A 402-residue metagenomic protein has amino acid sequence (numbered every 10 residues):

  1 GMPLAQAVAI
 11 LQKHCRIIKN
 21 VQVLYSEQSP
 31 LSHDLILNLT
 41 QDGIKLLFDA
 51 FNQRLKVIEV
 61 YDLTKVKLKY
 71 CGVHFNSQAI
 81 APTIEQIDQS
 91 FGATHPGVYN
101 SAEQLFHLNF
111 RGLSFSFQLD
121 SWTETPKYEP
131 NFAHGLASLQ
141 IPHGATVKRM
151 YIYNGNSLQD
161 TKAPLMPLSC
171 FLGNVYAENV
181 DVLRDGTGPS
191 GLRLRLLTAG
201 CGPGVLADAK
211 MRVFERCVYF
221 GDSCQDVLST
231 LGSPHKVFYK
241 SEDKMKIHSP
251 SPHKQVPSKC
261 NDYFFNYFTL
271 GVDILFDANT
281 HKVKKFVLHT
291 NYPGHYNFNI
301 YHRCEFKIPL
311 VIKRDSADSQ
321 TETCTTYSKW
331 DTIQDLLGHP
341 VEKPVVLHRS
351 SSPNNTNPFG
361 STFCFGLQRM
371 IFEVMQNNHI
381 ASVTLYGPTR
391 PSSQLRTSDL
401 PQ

Functional and structural regions predicted by a protein language model:
M2-Q402: A cross-family detector of function-defining hotspots
